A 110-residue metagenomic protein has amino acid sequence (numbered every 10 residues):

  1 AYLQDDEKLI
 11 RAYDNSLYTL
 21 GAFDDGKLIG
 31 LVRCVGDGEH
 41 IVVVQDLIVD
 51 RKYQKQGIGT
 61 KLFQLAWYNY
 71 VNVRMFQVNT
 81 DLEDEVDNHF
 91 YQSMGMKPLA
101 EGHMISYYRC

Functional and structural regions predicted by a protein language model:
A1-T19, F23: Active-site rim helix/loop that mediates acceptor-substrate recognition in acyltransferases
I10-A12, R33, Y68, M96: Short secondary-structure boundary/capping segments
G21, K27-G36, H40-V43, I48: Conserved beta-strand in the GNAT
F23-D25, R109-C110: Active-site beta-strand termini and strand-to-loop segments that position acidic
V49, K55-Y68, S93: Conserved acetyl-CoA-binding loop-helix of GNAT-fold acetyltransferases
T60, F76-Q77, L82-H103, R109: Conserved active-site alpha-helix within GNAT-family acetyltransferase domains
